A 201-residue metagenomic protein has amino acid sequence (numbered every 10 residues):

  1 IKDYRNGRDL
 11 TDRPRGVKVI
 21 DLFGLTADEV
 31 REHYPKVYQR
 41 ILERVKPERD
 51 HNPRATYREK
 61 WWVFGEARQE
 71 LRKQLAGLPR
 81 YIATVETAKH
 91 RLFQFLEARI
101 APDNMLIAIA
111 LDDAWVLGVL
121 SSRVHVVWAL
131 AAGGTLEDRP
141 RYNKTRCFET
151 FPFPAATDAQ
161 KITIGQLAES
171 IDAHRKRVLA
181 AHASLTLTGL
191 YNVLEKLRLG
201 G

Functional and structural regions predicted by a protein language model:
I1-G201: S-adenosyl-L-methionine
